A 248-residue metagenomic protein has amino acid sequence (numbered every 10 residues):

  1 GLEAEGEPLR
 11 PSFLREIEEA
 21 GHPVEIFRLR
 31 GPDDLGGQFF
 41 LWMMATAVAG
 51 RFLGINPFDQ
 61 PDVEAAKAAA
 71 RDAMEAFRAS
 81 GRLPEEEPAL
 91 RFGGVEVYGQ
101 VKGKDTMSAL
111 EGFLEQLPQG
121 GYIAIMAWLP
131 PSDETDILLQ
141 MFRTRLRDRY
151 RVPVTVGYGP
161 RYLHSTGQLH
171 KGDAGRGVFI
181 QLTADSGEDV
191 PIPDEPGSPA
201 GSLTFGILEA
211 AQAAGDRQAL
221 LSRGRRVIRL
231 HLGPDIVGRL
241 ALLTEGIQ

Functional and structural regions predicted by a protein language model:
G1-Q248: A SIS-like phosphosugar-recognition module
